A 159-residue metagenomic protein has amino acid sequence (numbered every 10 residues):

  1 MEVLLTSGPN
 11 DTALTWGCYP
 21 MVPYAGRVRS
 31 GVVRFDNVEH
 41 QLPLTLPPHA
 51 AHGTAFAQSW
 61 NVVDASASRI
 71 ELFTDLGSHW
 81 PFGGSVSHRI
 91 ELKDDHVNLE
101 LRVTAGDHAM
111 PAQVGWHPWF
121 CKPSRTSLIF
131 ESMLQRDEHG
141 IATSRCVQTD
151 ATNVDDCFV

Functional and structural regions predicted by a protein language model:
M1, T74-F120: Acidic, contiguous internal or C-terminal segments within carbohydrate-active enzymes that form a structured patch used
M1-H40: Beta-strand-rich N-terminal accessory domains
L5, L42-L44, A112: Short capping micro-motif at the N-terminus of alpha-helices
L14, G77, D156-V159: Beta-strand-rich recognition/accessory modules
R29-L44, D94-H96, A105-D107: Conserved SET/PR-domain catalytic core that frames the SAM/AdoMet-binding pocket
P43-D94: Extended, loop-rich substrate-binding clefts of extracytoplasmic carbohydrate-active enzymes
A51-A55, P81-S85, H108-V114, H139-A142 (+1 more regions): A short, polar/proline- and glycine-enriched secondary-structure boundary/capping micro-motif
P111, W119-V159: Active-site/ligand-binding surface loops and adjacent short beta/alpha elements that line catalytic pockets across
